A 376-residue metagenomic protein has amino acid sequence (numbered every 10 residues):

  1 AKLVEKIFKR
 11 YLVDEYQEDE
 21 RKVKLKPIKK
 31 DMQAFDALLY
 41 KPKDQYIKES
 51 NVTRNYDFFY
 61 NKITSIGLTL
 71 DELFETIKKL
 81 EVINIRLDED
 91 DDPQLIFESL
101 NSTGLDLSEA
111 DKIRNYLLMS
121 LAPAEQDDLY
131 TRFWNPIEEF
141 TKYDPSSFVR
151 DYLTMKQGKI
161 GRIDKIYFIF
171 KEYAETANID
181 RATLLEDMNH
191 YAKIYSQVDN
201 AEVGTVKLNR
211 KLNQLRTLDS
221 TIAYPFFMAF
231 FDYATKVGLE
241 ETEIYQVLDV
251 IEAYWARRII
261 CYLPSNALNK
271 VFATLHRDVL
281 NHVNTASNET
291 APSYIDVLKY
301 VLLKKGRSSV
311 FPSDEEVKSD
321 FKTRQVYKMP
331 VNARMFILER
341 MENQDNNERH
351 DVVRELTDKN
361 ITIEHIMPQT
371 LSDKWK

Functional and structural regions predicted by a protein language model:
A1, R354-K376: Histidine-centered nuclease catalytic patch
A1-D164, S265, F272, V352: Glycine- and hydrophobic-rich flexible loops that cap the catalytic core of alpha/beta enzyme folds
I66, L73-K78, I83, K318-V352 (+1 more regions): Amphipathic alpha-helical
L87-D90, S102, D232-Y233, N343 (+2 more regions): Short, glycine-/Ser/Thr-/acidic-enriched flexible segments
Q94-F97, L239, L263, D373-W375: Short conserved micro-motifs at the rims of enzyme active sites and ligand-binding pockets
S108-M341: A cross-family structural signal marking well-folded subdomains
A273, R277, E348-H350, I366-M367: Noncatalytic, beta-rich nucleic-acid-contacting surfaces in large DNA/RNA-processing enzymes
